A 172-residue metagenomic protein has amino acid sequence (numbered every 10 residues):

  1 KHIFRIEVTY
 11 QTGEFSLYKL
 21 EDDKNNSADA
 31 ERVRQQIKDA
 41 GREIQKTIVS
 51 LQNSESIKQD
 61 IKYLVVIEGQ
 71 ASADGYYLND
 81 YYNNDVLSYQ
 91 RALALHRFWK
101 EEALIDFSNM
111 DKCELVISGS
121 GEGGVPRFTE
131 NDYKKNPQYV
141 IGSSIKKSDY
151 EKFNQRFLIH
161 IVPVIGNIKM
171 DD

Functional and structural regions predicted by a protein language model:
K1-T9, E14: Extracytoplasmic juxtamembrane/flexible linker immediately downstream of a transmembrane helix or signal peptide
T9-T12, T47, T129: Residue-identity detector for threonine
T12, L17-K19, Y76: Short small-residue beta-strand/loop micro-motif enriched in glycine and branched aliphatics
S16-E68, H96-K100: Periplasmic peptidoglycan-binding/anchoring modules of Gram-negative envelope and division proteins
Y63, Q70-G166: Periplasmic OmpA-like peptidoglycan-binding domain that tethers envelope proteins to the cell wall
